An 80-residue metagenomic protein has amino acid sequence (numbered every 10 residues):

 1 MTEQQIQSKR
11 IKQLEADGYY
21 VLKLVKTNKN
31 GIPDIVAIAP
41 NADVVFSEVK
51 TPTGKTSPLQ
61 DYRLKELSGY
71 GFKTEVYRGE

Functional and structural regions predicted by a protein language model:
M1-E80: Catalytic phosphate/metal-binding cores of nucleic-acid and nucleotide-processing enzymes, i.e., regions that mediate
